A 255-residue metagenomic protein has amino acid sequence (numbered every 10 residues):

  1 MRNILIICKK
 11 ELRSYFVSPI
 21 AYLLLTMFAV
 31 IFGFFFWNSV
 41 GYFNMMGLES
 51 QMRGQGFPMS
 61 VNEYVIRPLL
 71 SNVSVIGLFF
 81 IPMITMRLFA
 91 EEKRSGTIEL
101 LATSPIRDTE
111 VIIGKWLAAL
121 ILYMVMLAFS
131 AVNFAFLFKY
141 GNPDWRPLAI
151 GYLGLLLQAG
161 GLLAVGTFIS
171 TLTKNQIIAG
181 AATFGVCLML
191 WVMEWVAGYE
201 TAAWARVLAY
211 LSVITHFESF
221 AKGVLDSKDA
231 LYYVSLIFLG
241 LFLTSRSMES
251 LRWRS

Functional and structural regions predicted by a protein language model:
M1-L25: Aromatic- and glycine-rich beta-strand/loop motifs that create alpha-glucan
P19-M45, V75-F80, C187-M189: Hydrophobic alpha-helical transmembrane segments of multi-pass membrane transport/permease proteins
F32-W37, F57-S71, I113-K174, L225 (+1 more regions): Secretory targeting signals
S39-Y64, A179-S247, R252-S255: Terminal transmembrane helical anchor/hairpin motif
V65-E91, M126: Long, hydrophobic alpha-helical segments
I81-T85, N133, A164-V165, T244: Hydrophobic/aromatic residues in alpha-helical transmembrane segments
P82-A102, W116: Transmembrane helix boundary and interhelical loop/hinge segments in multi-pass membrane proteins
